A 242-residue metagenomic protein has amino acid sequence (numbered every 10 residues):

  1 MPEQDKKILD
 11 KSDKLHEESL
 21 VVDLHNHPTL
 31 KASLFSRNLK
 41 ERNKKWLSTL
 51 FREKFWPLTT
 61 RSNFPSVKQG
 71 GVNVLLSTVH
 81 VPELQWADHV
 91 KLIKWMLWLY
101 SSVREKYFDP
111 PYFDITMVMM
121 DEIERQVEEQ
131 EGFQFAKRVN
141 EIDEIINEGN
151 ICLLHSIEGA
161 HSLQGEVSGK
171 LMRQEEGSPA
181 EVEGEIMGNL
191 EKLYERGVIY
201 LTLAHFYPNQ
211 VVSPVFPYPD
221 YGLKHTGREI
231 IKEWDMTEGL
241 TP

Functional and structural regions predicted by a protein language model:
M1-T241: N-terminal hydrophobic targeting/anchoring segments and the immediately downstream early-domain regions of hydrolases
